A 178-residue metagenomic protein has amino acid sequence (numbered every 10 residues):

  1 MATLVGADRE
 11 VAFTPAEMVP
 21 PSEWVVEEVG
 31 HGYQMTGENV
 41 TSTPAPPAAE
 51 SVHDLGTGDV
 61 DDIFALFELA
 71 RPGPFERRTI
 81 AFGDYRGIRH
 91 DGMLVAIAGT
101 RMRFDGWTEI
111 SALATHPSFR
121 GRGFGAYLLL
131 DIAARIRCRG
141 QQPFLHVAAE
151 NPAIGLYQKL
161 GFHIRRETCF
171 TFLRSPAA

Functional and structural regions predicted by a protein language model:
M1, G121-C138, I154-K159: Conserved acetyl-CoA-binding loop-helix of GNAT-fold acetyltransferases
M1-P46: Acyl-donor-binding surface of acyltransferase catalytic domains
E17-W24, A126, A149-E167, R174: Conserved active-site alpha-helix within GNAT-family acetyltransferase domains
E27-G37, H163-A178: Conserved catalytic-core motifs of GNAT/GCN5-like acyltransferases
H31, E38-G73: Short amphipathic alpha-helix that is part of the acyltransferase structural core
P74-H116: A conserved beta-strand-loop-helix scaffold within acyl/acetyltransferase catalytic domains
I110, P143-V147: Conserved hydrophobic beta-strand within the GNAT/NAT acetyltransferase core sheet that lines the active-site cleft
H116-S118, A149: Active-site acidic-Proline motif in GNAT/NAT acetyltransferases
